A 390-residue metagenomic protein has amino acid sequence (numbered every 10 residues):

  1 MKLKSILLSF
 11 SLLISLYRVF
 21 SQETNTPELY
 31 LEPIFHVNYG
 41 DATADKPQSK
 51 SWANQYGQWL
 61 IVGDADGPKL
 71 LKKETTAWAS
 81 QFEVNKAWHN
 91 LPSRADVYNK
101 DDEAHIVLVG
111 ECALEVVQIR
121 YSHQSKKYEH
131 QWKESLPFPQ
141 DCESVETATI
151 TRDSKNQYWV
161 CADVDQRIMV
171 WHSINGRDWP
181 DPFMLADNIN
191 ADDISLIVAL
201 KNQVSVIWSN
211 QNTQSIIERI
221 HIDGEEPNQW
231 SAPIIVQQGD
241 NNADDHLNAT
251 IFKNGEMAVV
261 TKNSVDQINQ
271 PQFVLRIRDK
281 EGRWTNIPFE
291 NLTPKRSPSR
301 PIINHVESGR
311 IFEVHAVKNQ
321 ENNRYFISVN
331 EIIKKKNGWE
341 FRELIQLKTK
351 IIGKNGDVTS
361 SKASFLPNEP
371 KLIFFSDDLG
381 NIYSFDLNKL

Functional and structural regions predicted by a protein language model:
M1-L7: Bacterial N-terminal signal peptides that target proteins for export
L7-S9, I351: Composition-driven detection of intrinsically disordered, low-complexity segments
S9-S15: Bacterial N-terminal signal peptides
R18-S21: Sec/Tat signal peptide C-region and signal peptidase I cleavage site
E23-L390: Extracellular, repeat-based ectodomains that mediate carbohydrate processing or recognition
